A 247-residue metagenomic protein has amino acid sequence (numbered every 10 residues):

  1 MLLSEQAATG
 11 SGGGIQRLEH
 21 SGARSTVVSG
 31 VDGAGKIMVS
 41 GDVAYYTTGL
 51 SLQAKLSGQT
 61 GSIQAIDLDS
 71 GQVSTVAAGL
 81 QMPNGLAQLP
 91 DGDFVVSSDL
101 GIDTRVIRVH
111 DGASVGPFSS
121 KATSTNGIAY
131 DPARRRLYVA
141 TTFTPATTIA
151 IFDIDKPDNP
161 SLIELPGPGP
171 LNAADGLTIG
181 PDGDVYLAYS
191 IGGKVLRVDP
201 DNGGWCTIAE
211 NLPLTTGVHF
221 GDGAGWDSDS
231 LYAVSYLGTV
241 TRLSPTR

Functional and structural regions predicted by a protein language model:
M1-Q6, S11-G13, G30-L52, Q59-T60 (+8 more regions): Beta-rich, blade/repeat-based domains predominating in secreted/periplasmic proteins but also intracellular
L3-R17, G22-S25, V73, N202: A detector of mature, structured extracytoplasmic domains
G13-Q16, G61-Q64, T104-R108, T148-A150 (+2 more regions): A short loop-to-beta-strand structural motif that recurs across blades of beta-propeller domains
L18-A23, I66-G71, V109-A113, D153-D158 (+2 more regions): Short loop/turn segments that connect beta-strands within beta-propeller blades
G22-V28, G71-A77, A113-S120, D158-G169 (+1 more regions): A short beta-strand motif characteristic of beta-propeller blades
S62-S74, Q81: A conserved helix-loop-strand patch within extracytoplasmic ligand-binding domains of the periplasmic binding
T147-E210: Glycine/small-residue-rich hydrophobic helix-like segments
A188-R247: C-terminal appended segment following the main domain
